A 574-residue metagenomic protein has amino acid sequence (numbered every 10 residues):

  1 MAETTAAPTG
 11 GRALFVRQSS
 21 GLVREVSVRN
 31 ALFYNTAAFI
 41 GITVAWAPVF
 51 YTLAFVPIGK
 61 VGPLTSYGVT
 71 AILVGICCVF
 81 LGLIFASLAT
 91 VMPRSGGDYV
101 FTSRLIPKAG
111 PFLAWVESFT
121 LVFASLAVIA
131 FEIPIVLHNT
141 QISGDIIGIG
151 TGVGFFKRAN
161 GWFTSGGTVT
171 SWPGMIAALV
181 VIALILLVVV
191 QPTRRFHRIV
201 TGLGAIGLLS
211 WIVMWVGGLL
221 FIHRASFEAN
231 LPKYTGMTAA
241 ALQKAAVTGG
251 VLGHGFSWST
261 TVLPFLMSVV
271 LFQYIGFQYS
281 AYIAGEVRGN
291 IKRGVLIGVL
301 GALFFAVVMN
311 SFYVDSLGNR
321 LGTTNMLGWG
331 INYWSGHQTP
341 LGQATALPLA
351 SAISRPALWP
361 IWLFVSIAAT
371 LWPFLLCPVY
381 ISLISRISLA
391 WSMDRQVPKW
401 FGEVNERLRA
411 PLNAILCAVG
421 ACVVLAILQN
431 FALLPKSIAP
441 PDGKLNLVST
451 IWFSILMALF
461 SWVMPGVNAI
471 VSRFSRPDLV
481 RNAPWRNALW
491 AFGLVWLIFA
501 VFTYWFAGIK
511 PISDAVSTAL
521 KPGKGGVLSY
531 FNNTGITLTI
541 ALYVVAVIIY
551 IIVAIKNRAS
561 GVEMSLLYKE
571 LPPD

Functional and structural regions predicted by a protein language model:
M1-G68, C78-L83, Y234-A241, F256 (+1 more regions): Membrane-interface "cap" regions at the ends of multi-pass membrane proteins
Q18-V28, G97, Q191-G202, Y274-F312 (+2 more regions): Hydrophobic, small-residue-rich membrane helices and short re-entrant helix-turn-helix hairpins that build
G21-L22, S87-V91, G161-T168, V180-L209 (+5 more regions): Membrane-water interface regions at transmembrane-helix termini and the short interhelical loops of multi-pass membrane
V26, T140, P173-T238, I275 (+5 more regions): Membrane-interface loop-to-helix entry segments
G41-G174, N532-V547, R558: Extracellular loop-to-transmembrane helix junctions
V100-K108, D145-T151, A241-G253, I297-P378 (+1 more regions): TM-loop-TM module centered on a large, flexible mid-protein loop between adjacent transmembrane helices in multi-pass
G152-P173, T201-R293, I297-A357, L363 (+2 more regions): Helix-loop-helix junctions that connect adjacent transmembrane segments in multi-pass membrane transporters
T170-P173, T193, G202, V404-R409 (+2 more regions): C-terminal membrane-solvent junction of multi-pass transporters and transport-like membrane proteins
